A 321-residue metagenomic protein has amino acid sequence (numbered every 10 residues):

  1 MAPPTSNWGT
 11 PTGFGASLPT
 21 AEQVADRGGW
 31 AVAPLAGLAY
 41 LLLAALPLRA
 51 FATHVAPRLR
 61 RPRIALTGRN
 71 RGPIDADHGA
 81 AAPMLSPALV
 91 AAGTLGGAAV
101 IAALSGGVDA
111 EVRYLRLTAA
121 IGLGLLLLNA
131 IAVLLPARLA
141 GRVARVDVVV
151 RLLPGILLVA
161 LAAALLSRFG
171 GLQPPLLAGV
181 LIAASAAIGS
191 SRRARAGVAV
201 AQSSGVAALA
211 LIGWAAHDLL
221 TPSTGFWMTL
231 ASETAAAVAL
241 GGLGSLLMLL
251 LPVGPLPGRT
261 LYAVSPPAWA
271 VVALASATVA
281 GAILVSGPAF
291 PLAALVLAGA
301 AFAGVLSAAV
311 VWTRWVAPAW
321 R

Functional and structural regions predicted by a protein language model:
M1-R321: Hydrophobic transmembrane alpha-helices and their immediate loop junctions in multi-pass integral membrane proteins
